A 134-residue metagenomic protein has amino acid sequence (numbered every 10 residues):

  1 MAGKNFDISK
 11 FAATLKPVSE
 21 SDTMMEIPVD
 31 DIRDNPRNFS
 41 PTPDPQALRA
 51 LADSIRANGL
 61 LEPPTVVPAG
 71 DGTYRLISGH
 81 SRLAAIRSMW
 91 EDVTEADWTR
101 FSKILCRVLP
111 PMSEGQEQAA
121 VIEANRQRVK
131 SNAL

Functional and structural regions predicted by a protein language model:
M1-D31, N35-F39, Q46-A57, P64-V66 (+1 more regions): N-terminal leader/domain-start detector
D22, G70, E114-Q116: Hydrophobic alpha-helical context, especially transmembrane and signal-peptide helices
I32, D53-T99, C106: A sequence-level detector for short glycine-anchored, His/Arg-bearing signature motifs that mark catalytic or binding
F39-T42, T73-R75: A generic structural signal for short coil/turn motifs at secondary-structure boundaries
S40-T42, L48-R49, A84-L134: Amphipathic, charge-rich alpha-helical segments that serve as recognition/docking helices
